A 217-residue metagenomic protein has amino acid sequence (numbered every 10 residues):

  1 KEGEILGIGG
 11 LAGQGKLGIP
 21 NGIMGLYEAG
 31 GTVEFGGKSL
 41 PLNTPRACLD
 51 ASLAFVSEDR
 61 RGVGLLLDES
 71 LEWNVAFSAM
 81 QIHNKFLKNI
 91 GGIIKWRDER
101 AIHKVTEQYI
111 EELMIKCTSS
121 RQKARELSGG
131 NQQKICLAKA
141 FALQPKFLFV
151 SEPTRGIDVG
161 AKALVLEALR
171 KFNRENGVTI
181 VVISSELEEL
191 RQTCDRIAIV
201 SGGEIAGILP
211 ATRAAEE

Functional and structural regions predicted by a protein language model:
P20-G30, E34-L127, G207-E217: Conserved P-loop NTPase catalytic core
L137: Hydrophobic anchor residue at the start of the ABC signature
A142-K146: A short, proline-enriched helix->beta-strand linker immediately N-terminal to the Walker B motif in ABC-type P-loop
L148-E152: Catalytic Walker B motif of ABC-type/P-loop ATPase nucleotide-binding domains
A163-E175: Helical segment within the ABC ATPase nucleotide-binding domain
S184-S185: H-loop/switch region of ABC-family ATPase nucleotide-binding domains
L190-Q192: A short, surface-exposed alpha-helical micro-motif characterized by mixed small hydrophobic and charged/polar residues
